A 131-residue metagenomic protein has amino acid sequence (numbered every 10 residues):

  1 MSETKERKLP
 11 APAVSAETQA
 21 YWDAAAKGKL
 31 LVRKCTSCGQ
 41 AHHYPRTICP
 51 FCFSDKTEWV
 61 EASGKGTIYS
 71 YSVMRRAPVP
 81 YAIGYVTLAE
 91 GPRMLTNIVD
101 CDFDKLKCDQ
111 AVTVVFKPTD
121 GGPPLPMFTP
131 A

Functional and structural regions predicted by a protein language model:
M1-L30, P130-A131: A broadly conserved sequence feature marking short terminus-proximal activation segments in nucleic acid-centric
K29-V32, G39, R46: Residues immediately within or flanking Cys/His clusters that coordinate Zn2+ in small zinc-binding modules
R33, T47-P50, K107: Cys/His-enriched microdomains
T36-G39, F53: Cys/His-coordinated zinc-binding microdomains
G66-I68, I98: Conserved hydrophobic positions within beta-strands
R93-D102: Beta-strand/loop nucleic-acid-binding surfaces
C101-T113: Short nucleic-acid-contacting surface segments enriched for D/E, G, S/T with interspersed K/R
P118-A131: OB-fold/S1-family single-stranded nucleic acid-binding modules
